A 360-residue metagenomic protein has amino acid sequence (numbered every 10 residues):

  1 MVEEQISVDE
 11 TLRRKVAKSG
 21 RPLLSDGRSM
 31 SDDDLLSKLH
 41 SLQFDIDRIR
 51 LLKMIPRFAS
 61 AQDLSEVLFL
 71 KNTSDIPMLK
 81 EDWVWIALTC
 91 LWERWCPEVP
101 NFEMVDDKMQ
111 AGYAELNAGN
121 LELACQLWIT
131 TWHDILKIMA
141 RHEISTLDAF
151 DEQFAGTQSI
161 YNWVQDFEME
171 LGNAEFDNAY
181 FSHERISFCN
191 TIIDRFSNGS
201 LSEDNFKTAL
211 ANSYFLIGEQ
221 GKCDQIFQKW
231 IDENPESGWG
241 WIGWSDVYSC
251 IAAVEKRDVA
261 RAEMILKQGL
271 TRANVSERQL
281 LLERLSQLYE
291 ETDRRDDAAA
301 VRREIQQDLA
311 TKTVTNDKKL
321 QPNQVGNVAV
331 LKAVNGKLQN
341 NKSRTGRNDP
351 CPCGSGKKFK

Functional and structural regions predicted by a protein language model:
M1-Q5, A260, T271-Q279, R284-K360: Acidic/negatively charged segments and metal-coordination signatures
V2-D82: Eukaryotic intrinsically disordered, low-complexity segments enriched for acidic and Ser/Thr/Pro residues that serve as
L64-L68, P100-N117, I129, I144 (+5 more regions): Amphipathic alpha-helical repeat scaffolds of TPR domains
P77-T89, E122-L147, D177-N190, F215-D224 (+1 more regions): Helix-turn-helix repeat elements of alpha-solenoid scaffolds
P100-N101, G156, N178-F181, N198-G199 (+3 more regions): Short coil/turn linker motifs that delimit alpha-helical repeat modules in TPR/alpha-solenoid proteins
G119, G218, A252, R257 (+1 more regions): Residue-level detector of the short coil/turn that links helix A to helix B within each tetratricopeptide repeat
T131, I192-F196, K229-W230, Q268-R272 (+1 more regions): Canonical positions in the second alpha-helix
L136, S197, L201, P235 (+2 more regions): Short coil turns that delineate tetratricopeptide repeat
